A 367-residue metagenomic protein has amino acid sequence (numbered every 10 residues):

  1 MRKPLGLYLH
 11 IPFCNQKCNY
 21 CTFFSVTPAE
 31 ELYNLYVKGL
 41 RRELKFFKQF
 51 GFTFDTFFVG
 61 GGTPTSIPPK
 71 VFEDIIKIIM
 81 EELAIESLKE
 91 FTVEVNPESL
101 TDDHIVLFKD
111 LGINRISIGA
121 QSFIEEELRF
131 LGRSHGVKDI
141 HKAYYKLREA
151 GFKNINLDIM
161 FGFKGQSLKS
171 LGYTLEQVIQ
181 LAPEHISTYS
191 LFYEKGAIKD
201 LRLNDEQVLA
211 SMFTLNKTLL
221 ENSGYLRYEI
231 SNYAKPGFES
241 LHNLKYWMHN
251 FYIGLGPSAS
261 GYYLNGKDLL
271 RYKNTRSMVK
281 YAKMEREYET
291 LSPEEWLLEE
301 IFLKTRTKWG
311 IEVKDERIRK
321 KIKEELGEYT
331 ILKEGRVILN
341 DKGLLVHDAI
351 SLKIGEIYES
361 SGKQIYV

Functional and structural regions predicted by a protein language model:
R2-P4, V26-F47, D55-K314, Y366: C-terminal scaffold of the Radical SAM
L7-H10: Short active-site neighborhood of thiol/selenol oxidoreductases, capturing the structured segment around
P12-F23: Local cysteine-cluster metal-coordination motifs and their immediate loop/turn environment, predominantly Fe-S cluster
D315-G327: Short amphipathic alpha-helical interaction segments
L326-G335: A short, conserved structural fragment
R336-N340: Minor-groove-contacting beta-hairpin "wing" of winged helix-turn-helix DNA-binding domains
L344-V367: Short, amphipathic alpha-helical interaction segments positioned at domain boundaries
